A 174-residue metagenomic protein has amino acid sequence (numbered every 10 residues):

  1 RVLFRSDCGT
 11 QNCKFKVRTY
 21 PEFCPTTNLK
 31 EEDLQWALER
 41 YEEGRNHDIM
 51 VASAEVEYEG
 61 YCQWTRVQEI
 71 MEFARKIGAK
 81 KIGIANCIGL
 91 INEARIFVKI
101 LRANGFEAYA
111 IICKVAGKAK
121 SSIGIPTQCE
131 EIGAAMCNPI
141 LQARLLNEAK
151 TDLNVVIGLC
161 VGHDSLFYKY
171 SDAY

Functional and structural regions predicted by a protein language model:
R1-L3: Short, small-residue-biased leader/transition segments that mark boundaries at the very start of proteins
R5-C62, A103-I123: Short, compositionally biased "basic patch" segments
G60-W64, N86-A94, I157-S165: Gly/Ser/Thr-rich loops at beta-strand to alpha-helix junctions that form or flank small-molecule/cofactor-binding
C62-A74, Q142: A short, well-structured juxtamembrane/interface segment
A74, A79-I88, A110-I112, L153-I157: Short glycine-rich or small-residue beta-strand-to-loop segments that form or flank ligand, phosphate, metal/Fe-S
N92-Q142: Long, charge-dense
M136-T151, L159-G162: A short, acidic, amphipathic alpha-helical segment used as a generic capping/interface helix at domain edges
S165-Y174: A short, gly/pro- and small-residue-rich
